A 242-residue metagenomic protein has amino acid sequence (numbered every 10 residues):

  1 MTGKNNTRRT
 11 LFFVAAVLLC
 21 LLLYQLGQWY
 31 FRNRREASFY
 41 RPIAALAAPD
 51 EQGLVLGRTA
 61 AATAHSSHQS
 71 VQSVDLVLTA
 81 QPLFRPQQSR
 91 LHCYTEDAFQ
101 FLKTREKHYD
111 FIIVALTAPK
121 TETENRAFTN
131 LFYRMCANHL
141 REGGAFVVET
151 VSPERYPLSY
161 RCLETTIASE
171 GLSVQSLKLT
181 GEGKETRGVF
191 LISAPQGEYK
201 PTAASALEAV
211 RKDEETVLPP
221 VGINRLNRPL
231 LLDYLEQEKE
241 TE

Functional and structural regions predicted by a protein language model:
M1-T7: Short, Lys/Arg-rich N-terminal segment immediately upstream of the first membrane anchor
T7-A15, L22-L54, P86, F99-Q100 (+1 more regions): Soluble small-group transferase modules, centered on the S-adenosyl donor enzyme superfamily
R8, W29-E164, A168, S173-S176 (+1 more regions): The AdoMet/dcAdoMet-binding core of the Class I SAM-like
